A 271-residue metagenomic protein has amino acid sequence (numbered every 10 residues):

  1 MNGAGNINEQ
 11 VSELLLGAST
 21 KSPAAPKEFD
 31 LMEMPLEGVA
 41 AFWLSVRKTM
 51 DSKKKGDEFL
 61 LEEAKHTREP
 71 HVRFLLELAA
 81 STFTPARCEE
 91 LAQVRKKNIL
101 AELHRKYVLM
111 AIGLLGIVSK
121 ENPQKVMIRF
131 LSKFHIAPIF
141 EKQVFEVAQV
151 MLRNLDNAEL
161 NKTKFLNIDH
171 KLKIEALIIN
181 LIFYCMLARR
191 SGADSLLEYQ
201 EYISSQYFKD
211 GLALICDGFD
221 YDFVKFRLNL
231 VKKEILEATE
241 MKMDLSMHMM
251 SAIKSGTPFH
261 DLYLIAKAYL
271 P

Functional and structural regions predicted by a protein language model:
M1-P271: Large intracellular
